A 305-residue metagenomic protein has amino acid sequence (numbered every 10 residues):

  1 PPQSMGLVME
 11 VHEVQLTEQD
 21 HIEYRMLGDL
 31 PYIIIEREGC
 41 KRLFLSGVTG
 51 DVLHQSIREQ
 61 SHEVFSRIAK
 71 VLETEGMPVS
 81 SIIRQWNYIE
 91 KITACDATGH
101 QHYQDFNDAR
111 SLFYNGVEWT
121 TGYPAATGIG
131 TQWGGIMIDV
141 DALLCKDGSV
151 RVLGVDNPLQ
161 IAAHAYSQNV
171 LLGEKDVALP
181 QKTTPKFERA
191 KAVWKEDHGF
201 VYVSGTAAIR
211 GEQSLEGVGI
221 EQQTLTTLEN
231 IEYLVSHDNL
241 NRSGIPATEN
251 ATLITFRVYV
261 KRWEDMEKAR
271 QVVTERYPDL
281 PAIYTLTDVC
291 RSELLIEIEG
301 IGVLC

Functional and structural regions predicted by a protein language model:
P1-W86, K91-C305: N-terminal presequence-like segments and the immediate start of the first folded domain
